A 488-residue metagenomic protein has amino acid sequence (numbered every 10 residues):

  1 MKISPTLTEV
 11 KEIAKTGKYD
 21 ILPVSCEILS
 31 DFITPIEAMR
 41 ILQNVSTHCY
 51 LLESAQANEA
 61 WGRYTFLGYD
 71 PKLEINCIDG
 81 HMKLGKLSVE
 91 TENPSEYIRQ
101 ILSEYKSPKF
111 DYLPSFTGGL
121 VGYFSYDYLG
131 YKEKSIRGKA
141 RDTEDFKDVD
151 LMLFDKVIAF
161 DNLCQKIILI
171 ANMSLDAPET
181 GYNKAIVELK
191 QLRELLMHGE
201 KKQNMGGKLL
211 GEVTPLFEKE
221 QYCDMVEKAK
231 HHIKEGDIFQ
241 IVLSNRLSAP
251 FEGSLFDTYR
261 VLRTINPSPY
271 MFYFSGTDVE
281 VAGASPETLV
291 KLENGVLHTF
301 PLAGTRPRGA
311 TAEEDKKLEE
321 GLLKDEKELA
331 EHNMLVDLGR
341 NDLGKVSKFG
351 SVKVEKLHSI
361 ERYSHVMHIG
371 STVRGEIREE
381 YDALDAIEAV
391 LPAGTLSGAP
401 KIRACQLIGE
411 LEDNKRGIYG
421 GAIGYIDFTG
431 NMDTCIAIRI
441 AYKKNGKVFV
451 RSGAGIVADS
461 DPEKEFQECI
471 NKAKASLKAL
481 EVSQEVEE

Functional and structural regions predicted by a protein language model:
M1-E488: Extended alpha-helical targeting/anchoring segments, especially N-terminal organellar/secretory targeting helices
